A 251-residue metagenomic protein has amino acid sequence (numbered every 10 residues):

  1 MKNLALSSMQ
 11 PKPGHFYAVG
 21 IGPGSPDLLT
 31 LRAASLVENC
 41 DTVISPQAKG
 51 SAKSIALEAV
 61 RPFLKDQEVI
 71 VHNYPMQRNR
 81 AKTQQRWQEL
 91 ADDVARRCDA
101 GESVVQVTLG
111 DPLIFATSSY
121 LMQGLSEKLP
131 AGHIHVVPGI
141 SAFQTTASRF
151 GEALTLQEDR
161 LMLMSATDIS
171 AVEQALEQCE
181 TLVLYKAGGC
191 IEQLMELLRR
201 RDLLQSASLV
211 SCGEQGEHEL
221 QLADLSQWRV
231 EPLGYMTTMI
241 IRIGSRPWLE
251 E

Functional and structural regions predicted by a protein language model:
L4-H72, L176-Q178, E196, S208-L209 (+2 more regions): Glycine-rich, flexible N-terminal cofactor/catalytic loop recognition
F16, L176-E251: A contiguous loop/helix-start segment that scaffolds small-molecule binding in enzyme catalytic cores
S25-P26, G50-S51, L109-T117, I140-A142 (+1 more regions): Gly/Ser/Thr-rich loops at beta-strand to alpha-helix junctions that form or flank small-molecule/cofactor-binding
R32, D93, S170-V172: Short acidic active-site motifs
S45, V71, Q106-T108, V136-G139 (+3 more regions): General beta-strand structural signal in soluble alpha/beta enzymes
V71, P75-E102, Q106: Glycine/small-residue-rich loop that forms an oxyanion/phosphate-binding "nest" at active or ligand-binding sites
C98-L121: Conserved Motif II region of HX4D acyltransferases
I114-Q178, R229-V230, I243-P247: Class I SAM-dependent methyltransferase SAM-binding "motif I" and its flanking Rossmann-like core
